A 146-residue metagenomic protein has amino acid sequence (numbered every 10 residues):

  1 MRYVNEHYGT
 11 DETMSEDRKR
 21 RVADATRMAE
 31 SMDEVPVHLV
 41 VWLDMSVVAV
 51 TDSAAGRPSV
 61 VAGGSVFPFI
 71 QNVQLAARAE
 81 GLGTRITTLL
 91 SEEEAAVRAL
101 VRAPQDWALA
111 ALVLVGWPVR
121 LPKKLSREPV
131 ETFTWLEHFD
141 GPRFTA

Functional and structural regions predicted by a protein language model:
M1-V66: Glycine/small-residue-rich phosphate/adenosyl-binding loop
E12-R18, I86-S91, L109-A110: Short linear motifs at secondary-structure transitions and domain/linker junctions
E16-K19, N72-E80, R120-S126, T145-A146: Low-complexity, flexible helical/coil segments
D24-L43, S91-V97, F133-A146: A short, terminal or domain-edge coil/loop segment
E30-D33, V101-D106, S126-R127: Solvent-exposed alpha-helices and their adjacent loops that cap or buttress functional pockets in soluble metabolic
E34-V37, L82, Q105-L109: Short coil/turn connectors at secondary-structure junctions
L39-V41, M45-L100: Small-aliphatic-rich amphipathic alpha-helix that forms the alpha element of a beta-alpha
L109-A146: C-terminal helix-cap and adjacent tail motif
